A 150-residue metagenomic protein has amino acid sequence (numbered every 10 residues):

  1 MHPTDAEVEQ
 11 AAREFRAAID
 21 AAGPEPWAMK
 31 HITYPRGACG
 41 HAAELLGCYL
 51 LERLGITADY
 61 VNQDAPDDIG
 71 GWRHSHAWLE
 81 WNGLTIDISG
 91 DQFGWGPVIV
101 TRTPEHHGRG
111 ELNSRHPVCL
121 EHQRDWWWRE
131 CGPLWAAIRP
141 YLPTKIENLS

Functional and structural regions predicted by a protein language model:
M1-S150: A structural boundary/capping signal
